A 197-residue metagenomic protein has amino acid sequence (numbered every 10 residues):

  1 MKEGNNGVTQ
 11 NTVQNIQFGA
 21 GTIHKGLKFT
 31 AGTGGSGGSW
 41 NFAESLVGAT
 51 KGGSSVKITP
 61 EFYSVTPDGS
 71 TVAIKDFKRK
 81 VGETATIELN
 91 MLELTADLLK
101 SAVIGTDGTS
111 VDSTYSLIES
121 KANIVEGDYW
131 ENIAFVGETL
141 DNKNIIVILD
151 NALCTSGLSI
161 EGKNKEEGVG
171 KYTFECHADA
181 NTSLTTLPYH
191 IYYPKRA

Functional and structural regions predicted by a protein language model:
M1-G48, A197: Polar/acidic, low-complexity leader/linker segments enriched in S/T/G and N/D
G32-W40, E44, V72-A73, V111-N123: Surface-exposed ligand/attachment interfaces on beta-rich extracellular proteins
A43-N90: A glycine-rich, hydrophobic loop/mini-helix early in the fold
P60, M91-T95, G137-D141, L153-T155 (+1 more regions): Beta-strand elements of well-folded, non-transmembrane domains
I74-F77, F135-G137, I160-G162: Beta-strand-rich interaction surfaces with strong enrichment in secreted/lumenal proteins
D76-L98, K165-A180: Oligomerization/assembly interface segments of phage tail-like spikes and tubes
D97-L149: Short helix-loop boundary/capping segments
K143-A197: Mixed-charge, glycine-accented linear interaction segment located at domain edges/termini
